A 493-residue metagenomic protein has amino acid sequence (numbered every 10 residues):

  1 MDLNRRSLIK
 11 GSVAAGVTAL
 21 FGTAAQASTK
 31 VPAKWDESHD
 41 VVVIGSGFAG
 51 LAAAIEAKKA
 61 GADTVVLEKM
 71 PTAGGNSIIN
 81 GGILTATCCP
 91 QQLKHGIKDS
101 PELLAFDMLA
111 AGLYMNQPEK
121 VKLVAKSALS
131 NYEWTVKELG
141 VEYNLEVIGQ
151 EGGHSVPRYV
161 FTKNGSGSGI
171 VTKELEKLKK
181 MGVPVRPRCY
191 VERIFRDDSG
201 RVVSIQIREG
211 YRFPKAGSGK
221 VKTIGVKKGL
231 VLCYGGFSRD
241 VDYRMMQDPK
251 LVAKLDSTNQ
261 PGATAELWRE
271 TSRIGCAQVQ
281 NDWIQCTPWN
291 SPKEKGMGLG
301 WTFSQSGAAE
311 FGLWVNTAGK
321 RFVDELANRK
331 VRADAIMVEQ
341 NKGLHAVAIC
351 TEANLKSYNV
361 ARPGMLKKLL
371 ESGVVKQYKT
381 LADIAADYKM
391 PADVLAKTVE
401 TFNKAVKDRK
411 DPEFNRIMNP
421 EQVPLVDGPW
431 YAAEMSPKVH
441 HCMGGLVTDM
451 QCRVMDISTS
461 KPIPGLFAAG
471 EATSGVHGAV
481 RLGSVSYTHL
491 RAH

Functional and structural regions predicted by a protein language model:
M1-A15: N-terminal secretory signal peptides and thylakoid transit peptides that target proteins across membranes
G11, K69-P184, R188-R193, W314 (+3 more regions): Conserved N-terminal/central alpha/beta ligand/cofactor-binding core
W35-G47: Beta1/beta-strand and adjacent pyrophosphate-binding region of the FAD-binding site in flavoprotein oxidoreductases
R196-I224: Conserved beta-strand-loop-beta-strand element in the redox core of flavoprotein oxidoreductases
R212-F213, G217-G219, G225-E294: Glycine-rich loop(s) and the adjacent beta-strand/alpha-helix scaffold that form part
W268-M390: An anion/pyrophosphate-binding glycine-rich loop and adjacent beta-alpha core in soluble alpha-beta enzymes
V394-V476, V480: A glycine-rich dinucleotide-binding beta-alpha-beta segment and adjacent secondary-structure elements that constitute
T488-H493: Conserved small/polar residues in nucleotide/adenosyl-binding loops
